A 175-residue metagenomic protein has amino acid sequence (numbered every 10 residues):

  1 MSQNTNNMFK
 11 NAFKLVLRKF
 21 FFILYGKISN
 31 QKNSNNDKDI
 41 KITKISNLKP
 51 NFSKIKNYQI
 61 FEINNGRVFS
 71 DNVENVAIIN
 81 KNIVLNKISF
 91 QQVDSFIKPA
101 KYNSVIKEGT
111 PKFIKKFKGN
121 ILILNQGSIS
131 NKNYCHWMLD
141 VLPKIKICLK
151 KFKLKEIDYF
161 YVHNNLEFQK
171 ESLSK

Functional and structural regions predicted by a protein language model:
S2-P143, L149-Y159, F168-E171: Phosphate-centric recognition/catalysis
H163-N165: Short, well-ordered beta-to-alpha junction loops that form the rim of enzyme active sites and present histidine/acidic
L173-K175: Short terminal or interdomain "cap/linker" segment that borders an active site or interface and mediates
